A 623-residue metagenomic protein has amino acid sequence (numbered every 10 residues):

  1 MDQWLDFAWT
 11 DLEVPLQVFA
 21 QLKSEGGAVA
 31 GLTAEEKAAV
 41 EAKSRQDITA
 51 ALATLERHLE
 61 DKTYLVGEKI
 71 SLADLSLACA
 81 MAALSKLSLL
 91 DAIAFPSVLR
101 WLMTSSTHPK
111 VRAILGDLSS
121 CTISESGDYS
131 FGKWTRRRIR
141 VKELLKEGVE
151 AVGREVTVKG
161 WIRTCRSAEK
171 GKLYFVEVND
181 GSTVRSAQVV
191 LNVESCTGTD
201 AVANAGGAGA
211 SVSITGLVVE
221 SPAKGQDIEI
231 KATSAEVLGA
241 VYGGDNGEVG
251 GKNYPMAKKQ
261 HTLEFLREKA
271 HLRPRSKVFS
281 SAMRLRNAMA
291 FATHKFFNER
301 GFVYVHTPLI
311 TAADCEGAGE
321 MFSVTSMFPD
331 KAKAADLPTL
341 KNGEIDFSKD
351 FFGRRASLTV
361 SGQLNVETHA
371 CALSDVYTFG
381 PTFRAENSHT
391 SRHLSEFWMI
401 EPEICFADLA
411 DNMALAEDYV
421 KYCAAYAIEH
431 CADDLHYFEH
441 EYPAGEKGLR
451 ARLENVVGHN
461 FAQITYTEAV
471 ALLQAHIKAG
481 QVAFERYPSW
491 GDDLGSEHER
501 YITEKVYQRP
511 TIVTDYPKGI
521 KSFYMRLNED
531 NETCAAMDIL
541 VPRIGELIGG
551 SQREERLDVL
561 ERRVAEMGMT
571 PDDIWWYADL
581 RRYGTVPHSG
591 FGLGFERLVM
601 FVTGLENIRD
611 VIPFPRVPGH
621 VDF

Functional and structural regions predicted by a protein language model:
W4-T104: GST-like fold's C-terminal all-alpha helical module
A8, L12, P109, R166 (+12 more regions): A generic secondary-structure signal for well-formed alpha-helical elements
R57-K69, P109-L115, E299-Y304, Y426-H436: Surface-exposed helix-capping loop/turn segments at secondary-structure junctions
S97-R112, G619-H620: C-terminal end-helix/capping segment
S120-K146: OB/S1-fold single-stranded nucleic-acid-binding modules and their adjacent gly/ser/pro-rich low-complexity linkers
R136, R140-C405: Class II aminoacyl-tRNA synthetase-like tRNA-binding/catalytic domains
D314-D346, D418-R543, E566-V586: Metal-assisted phosphate- and nucleotidyl-transfer catalytic regions
G353, S357, G362-N365, A370-P381 (+6 more regions): TRNA-recognition modules of translation machinery and tRNA-sensing kinases, especially anticodon-binding
